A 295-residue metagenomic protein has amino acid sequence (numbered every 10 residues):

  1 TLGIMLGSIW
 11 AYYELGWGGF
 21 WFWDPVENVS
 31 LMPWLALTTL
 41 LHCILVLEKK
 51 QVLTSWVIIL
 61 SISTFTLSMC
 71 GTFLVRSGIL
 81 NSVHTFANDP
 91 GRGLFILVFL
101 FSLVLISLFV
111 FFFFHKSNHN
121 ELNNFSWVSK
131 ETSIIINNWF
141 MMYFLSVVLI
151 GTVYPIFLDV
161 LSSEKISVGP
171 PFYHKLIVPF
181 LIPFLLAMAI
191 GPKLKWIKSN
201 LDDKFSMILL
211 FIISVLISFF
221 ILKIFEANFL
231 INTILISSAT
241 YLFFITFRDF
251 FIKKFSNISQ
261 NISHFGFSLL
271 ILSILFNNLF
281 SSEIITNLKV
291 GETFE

Functional and structural regions predicted by a protein language model:
T1-V75, N81-L100: Hydrophobic, small-residue-rich alpha-helical packing segments that form membrane-like cores
P25-M32, S82, F86-E295: Contiguous transmembrane helix-bundle modules in multi-pass membrane proteins
